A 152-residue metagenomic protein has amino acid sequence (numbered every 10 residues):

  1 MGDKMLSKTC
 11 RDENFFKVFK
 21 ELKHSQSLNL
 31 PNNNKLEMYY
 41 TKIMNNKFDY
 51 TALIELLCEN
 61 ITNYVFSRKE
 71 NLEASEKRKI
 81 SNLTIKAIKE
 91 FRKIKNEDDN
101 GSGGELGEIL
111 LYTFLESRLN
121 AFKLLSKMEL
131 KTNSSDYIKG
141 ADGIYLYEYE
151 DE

Functional and structural regions predicted by a protein language model:
G2-K86: A structured, charge-rich N-terminal accessory region that forms the first stable segment of a protein and links
L53, L83, G107-L111, K139: Generic hydrophobic, aliphatic-rich segments that mediate packing or membrane embedding
Y64-N71, I94, D98, F122: Short secondary-structure junctions and interdomain/linker hinges
K79-N100: A short, surface-exposed helix-loop junction/capping segment
N96-M128: Acidic-basic catalytic patches of nuclease active cores, encompassing PD-(D/E)XK and other metal-cofactor nuclease
L124-E152: Catalytic centers of nucleases
